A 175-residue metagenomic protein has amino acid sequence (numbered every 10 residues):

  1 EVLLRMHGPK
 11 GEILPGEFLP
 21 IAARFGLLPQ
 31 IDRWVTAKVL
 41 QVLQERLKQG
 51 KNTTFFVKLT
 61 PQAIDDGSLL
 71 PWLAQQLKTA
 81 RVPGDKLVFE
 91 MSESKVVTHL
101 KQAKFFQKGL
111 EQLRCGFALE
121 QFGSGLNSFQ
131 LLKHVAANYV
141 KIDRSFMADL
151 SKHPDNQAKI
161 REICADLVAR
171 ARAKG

Functional and structural regions predicted by a protein language model:
E1-I21, K58, L119: Active-site core of bacterial EAL-family cyclic-dinucleotide phosphodiesterase domains
L4-P9, L27-Q102: Catalytic core of bacterial c-di-GMP phosphodiesterases, primarily the EAL and HD-GYP domains, capturing alpha-helical
R5-H7, A23, T60, A137 (+1 more regions): Residue-level recognition of strand-loop junctions within catalytic nucleotide-signaling folds
G16-P20, P29, K108, R161: Conserved long alpha-helical elements within nucleotide-processing catalytic cores of c-di-GMP signaling and class III
E17, I21, K38, K58-L59 (+5 more regions): Cyclic nucleotide signaling catalytic output domains
A22-G26, L113: A conserved signal-transducing helical linker
R24, D32, D66-L69, L73 (+3 more regions): The cytosolic transmitter module of two-component sensor histidine kinases
Q76-L150, D166-G175: The catalytic core of metal-dependent phosphodiesterases that act on cyclic dinucleotides
